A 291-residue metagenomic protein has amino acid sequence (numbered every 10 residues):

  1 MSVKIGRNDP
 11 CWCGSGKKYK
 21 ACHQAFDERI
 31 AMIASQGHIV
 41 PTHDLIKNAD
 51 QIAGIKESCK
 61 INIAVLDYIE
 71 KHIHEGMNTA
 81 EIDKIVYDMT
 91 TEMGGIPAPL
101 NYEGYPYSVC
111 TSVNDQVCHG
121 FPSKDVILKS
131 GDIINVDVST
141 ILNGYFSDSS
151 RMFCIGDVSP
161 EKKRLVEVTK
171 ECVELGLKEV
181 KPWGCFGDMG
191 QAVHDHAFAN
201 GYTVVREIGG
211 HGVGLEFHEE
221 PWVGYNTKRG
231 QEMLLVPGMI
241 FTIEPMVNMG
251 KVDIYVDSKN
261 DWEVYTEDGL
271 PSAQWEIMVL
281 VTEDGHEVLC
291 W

Functional and structural regions predicted by a protein language model:
M1-V3: Short, intrinsically disordered linker segments that flank or connect zinc-binding domains
G6-N8, S15-W291: Active-site neighborhoods and metal-handling regions in enzymes and metal-associated proteins
